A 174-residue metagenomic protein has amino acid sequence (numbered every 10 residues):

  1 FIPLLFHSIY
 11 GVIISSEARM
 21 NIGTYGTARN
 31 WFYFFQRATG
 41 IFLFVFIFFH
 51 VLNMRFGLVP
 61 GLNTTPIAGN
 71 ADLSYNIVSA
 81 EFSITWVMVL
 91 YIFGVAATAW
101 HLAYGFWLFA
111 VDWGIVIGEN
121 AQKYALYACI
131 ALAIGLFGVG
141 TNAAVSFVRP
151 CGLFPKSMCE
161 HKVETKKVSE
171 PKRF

Functional and structural regions predicted by a protein language model:
F1-F174: Membrane-embedded alpha-helical bundles that constitute the cytochrome b-like, heme-associated redox core of multi-pass
